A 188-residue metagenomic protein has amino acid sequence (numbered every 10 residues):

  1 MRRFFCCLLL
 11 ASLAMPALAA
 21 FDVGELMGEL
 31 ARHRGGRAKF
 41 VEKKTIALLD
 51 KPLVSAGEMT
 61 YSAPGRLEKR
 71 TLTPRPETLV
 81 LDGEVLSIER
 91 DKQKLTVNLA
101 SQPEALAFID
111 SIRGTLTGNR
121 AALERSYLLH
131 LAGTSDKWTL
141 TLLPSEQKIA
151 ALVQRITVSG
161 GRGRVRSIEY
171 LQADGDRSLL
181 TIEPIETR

Functional and structural regions predicted by a protein language model:
M1-L8: Bacterial N-terminal signal peptides that target proteins for export
A14-A17: N-terminal signal peptide c-region/cleavage motif recognized by signal peptidases
F21-I46, D50-P52, D91-L143, L152: Flexible, processing/modification-adjacent segments and terminal tails in exported/periplasmic/extracellular proteins
F40, L67-T71, L86-I88, L140-L142 (+1 more regions): Short hydrophobic/aromatic-rich beta-strand segments that constitute the beta-sheet cores of beta-sandwich/beta-barrel
A47-K51, T78, Q147-A150, D174: Short glycine/serine/proline-enriched coil/turn segments at secondary-structure junctions
K51-G57, R155, D176: Amphipathic hydrophobic-ligand
E58-D110, S178, P184: An acidic-aromatic
R120-S126, G133-R188: Gly/Pro-enriched, hydrophobic low-complexity segments that function as extracytoplasmic propeptides/linkers
